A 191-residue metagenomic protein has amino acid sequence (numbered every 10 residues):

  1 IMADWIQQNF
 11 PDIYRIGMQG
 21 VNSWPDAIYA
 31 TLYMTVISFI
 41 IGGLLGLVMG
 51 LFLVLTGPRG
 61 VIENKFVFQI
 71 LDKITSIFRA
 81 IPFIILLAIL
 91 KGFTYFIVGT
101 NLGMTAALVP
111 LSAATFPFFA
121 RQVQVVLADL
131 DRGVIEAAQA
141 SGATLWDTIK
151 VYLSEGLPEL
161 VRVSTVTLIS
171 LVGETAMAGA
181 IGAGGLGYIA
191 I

Functional and structural regions predicted by a protein language model:
I1-D26: Short, strongly hydrophobic alpha-helical membrane anchors
F10-I16, K73-F78, I149, G173: Short, amphipathic, aromatic/basic-enriched membrane-interface segments that mark the entry/exit of transmembrane
I16, G20-W24, P58-Q69, T144-T148 (+2 more regions): Juxtamembrane loop-helix boundary motifs flanking transmembrane segments in multi-pass membrane proteins
P25-A128, L160-L171: Membrane-water interface segments at the C-terminal ends of transmembrane alpha-helices in multi-pass inner-membrane
L127-G156, A183-G184: Short helix-to-coil transition segments within interhelical loops that connect adjacent transmembrane helices
L145-T175: Transmembrane alpha-helices
E174-I191: Glycine-rich helix-loop "coupling/hinge" segments at transmembrane-helix boundaries in multipass transporters
